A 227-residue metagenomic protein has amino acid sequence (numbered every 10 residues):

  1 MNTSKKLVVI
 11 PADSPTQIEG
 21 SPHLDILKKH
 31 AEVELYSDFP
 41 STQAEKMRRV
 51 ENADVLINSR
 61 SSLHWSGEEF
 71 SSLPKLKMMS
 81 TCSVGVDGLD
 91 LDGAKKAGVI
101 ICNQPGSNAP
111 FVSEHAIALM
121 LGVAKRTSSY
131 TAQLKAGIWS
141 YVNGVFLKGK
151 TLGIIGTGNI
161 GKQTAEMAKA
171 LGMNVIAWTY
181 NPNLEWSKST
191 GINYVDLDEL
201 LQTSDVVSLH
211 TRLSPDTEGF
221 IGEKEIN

Functional and structural regions predicted by a protein language model:
M1-V55, R60, I176: N-terminal glycine-/charge-rich "phosphate-binding" loop or analogous flexible N-terminal tail
S4-K5, L76, K148-T151, E223: Phosphate-coordination loops involved in phosphoryl transfer and adenosine-cofactor binding
L27, K46-R49, E69-S72, E199-T203 (+1 more regions): Structural alpha-helical scaffold elements that stabilize or flank donor/cofactor-binding regions in carbohydrate
N52-T131, V145: Phosphate/diphosphate ligand-binding glycine-rich loop within oxidoreductases
H64-G67, P182-N227: Rossmann-like adenosine-cofactor binding region
K77, T151-G153, N174, N193 (+1 more regions): Structural signature of beta-strand start/N-cap positions in the alpha/beta core of ABC transporter nucleotide-binding
S129-Q163: Glycine-rich NAD(P)-binding loop of Rossmann-like domains
A170-K188: NAD(P)-binding Rossmann-fold cofactor-contacting core
